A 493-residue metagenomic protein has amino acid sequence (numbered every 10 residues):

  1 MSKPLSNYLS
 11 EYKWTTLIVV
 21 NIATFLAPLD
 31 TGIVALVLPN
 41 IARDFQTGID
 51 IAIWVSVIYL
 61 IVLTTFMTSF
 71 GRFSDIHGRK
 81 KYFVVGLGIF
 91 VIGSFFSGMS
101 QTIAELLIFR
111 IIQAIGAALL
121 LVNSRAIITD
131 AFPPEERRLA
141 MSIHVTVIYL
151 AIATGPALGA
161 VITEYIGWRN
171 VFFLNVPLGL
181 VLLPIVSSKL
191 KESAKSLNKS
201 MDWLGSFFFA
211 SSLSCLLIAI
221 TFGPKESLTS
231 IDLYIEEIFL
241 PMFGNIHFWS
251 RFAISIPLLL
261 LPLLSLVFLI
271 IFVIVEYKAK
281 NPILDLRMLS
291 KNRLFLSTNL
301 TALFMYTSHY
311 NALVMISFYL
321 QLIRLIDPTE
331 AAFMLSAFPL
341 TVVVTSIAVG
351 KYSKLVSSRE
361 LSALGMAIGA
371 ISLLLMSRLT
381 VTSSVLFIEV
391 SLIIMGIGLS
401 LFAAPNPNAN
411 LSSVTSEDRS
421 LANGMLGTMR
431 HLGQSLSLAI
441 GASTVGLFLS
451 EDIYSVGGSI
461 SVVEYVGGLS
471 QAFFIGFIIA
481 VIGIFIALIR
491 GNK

Functional and structural regions predicted by a protein language model:
S2-S188, T345, V349, S353 (+2 more regions): Transmembrane-helix bundle of Major Facilitator Superfamily
K13-V62, F252-L260, K278-P407, T415-E417: Transmembrane core module of solute transporters
I18-V19, F66, H77-L87, I103-A104 (+4 more regions): C-terminal module of multi-pass small-molecule transporters
T24, L60, M141-Y149, A153 (+5 more regions): Small-residue-rich transmembrane alpha-helices and their cytosolic helix-loop interfaces in multi-pass secondary
S100, G116, F132-P133, L289-S290 (+2 more regions): Short helix-loop-helix connector
I127, V161, K189, I218 (+4 more regions): A residue-level signal for alpha-helical anchor/packing sites in multi-pass solute transporters
T146, L150-I166, S214, I218 (+1 more regions): A gly/Pro-rich, aromatic-decorated transmembrane alpha-helix motif that marks the paired, flexible gating helices
E164-L300: Hydrophobic transmembrane-helix bundles of small-molecule transporters
